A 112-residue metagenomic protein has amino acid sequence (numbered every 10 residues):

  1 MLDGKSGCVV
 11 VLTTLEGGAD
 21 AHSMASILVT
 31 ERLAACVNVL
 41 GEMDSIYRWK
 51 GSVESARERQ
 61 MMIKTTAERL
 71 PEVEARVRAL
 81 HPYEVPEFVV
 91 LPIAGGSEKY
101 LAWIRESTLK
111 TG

Functional and structural regions predicted by a protein language model:
M1-G112: Positively charged, small/polar-rich N-terminal and surface patches that mediate targeting and assembly and bind
